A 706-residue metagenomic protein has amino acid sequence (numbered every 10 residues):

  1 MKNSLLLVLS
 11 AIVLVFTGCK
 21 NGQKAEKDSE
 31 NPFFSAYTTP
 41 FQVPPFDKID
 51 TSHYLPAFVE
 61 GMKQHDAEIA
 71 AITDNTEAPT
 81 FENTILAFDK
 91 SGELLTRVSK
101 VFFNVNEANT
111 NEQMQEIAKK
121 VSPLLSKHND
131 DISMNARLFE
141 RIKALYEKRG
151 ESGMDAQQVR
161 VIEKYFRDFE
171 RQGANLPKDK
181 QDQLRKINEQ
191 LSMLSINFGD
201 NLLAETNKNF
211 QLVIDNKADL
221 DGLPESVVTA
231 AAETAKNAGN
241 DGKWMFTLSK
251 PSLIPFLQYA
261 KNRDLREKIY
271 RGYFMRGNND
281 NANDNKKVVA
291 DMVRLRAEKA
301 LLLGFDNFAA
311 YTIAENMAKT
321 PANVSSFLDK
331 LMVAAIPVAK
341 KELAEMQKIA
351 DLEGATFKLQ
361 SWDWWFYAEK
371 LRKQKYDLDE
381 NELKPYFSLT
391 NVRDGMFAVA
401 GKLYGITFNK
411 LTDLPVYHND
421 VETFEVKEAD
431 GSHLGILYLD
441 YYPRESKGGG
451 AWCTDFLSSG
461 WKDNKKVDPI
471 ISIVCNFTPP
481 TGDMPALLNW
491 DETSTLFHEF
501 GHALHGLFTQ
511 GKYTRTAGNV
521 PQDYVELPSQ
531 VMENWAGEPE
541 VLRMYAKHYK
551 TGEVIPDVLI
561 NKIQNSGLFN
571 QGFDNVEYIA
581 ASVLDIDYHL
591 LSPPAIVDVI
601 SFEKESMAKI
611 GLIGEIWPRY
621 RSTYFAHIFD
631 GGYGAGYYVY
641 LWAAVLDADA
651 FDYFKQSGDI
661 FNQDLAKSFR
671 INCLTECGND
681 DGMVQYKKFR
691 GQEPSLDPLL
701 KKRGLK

Functional and structural regions predicted by a protein language model:
K2-L9: Sec-dependent signal peptide recognition, specifically the positively charged N-region followed immediately by
V15-G18: C-terminal motif of bacterial Sec signal peptides marking the signal peptidase cleavage site
K24-I49, E60, K243-M245, Q374 (+9 more regions): C-terminal, non-catalytic "cap/extension" segments appended to globular domains
A25-L223, M245: N-terminal helix-rich structural modules
T38-H53, F102-V121, A144-K186, T247-K287 (+6 more regions): Short His/Asp/Glu-rich catalytic/ion-coordination signatures at enzyme active sites or charged loops
L94-N104, E163, R167, R271 (+3 more regions): Short, hydrophobic/amphipathic alpha-helical patches that form generic packing surfaces within helical domains
Q157, V161, D200, A204-T247 (+7 more regions): Active-site-proximal, well-structured secondary-structure segments within enzyme catalytic domains
T478-F497: Short pre-active-site segment immediately N-terminal to the catalytic Zn-binding motif
